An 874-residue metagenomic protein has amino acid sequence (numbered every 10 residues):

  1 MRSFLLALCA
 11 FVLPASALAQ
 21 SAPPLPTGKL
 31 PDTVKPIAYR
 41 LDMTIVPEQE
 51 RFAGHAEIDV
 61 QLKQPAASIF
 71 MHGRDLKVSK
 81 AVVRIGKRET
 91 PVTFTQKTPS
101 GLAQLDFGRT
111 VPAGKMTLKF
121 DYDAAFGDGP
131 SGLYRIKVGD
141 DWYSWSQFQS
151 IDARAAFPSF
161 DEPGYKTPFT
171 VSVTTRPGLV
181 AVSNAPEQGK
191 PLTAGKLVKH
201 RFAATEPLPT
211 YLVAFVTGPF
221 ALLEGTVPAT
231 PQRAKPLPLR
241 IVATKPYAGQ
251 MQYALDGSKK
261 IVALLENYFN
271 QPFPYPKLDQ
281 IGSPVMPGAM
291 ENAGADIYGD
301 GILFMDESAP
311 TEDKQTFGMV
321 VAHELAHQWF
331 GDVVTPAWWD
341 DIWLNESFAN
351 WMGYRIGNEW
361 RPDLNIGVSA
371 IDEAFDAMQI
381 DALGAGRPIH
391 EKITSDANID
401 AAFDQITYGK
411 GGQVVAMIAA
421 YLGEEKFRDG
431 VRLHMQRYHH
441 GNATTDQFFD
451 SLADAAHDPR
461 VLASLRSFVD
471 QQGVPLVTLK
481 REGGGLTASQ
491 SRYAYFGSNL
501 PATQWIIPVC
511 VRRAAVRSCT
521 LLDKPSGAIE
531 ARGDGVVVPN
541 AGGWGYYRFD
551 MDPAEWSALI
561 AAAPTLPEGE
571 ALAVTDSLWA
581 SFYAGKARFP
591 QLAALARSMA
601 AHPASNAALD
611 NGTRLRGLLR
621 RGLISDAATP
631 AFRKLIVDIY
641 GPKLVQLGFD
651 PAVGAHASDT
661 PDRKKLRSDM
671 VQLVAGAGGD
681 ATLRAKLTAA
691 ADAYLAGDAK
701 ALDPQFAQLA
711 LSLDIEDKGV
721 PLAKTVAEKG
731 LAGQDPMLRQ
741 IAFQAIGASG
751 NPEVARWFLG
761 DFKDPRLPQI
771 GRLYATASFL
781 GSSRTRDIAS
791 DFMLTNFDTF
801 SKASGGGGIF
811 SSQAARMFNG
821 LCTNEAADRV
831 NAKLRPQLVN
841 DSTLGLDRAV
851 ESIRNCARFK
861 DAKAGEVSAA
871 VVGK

Functional and structural regions predicted by a protein language model:
M1-F4, A56: Positively charged n-region of N-terminal signal peptides that target proteins for export
L6-S16: Bacterial N-terminal signal peptides
L13, D106, T117-L118, D610-L618: N-terminal helix-rich structural modules
Q20-P276, D306, M378, F403-G409 (+9 more regions): Acidic/His-enriched low-complexity segments
P36, S150, P168, L208 (+21 more regions): Alpha-helix initiation and N-capping motif
I58, V78, G86-R88, Y143 (+8 more regions): Hydrophobic alpha-helical and helix-loop surface patches within well-folded domains that function as non-catalytic
A374-F375, Q405, E482, S489 (+3 more regions): Long, ordered, helix-rich scaffold segments
